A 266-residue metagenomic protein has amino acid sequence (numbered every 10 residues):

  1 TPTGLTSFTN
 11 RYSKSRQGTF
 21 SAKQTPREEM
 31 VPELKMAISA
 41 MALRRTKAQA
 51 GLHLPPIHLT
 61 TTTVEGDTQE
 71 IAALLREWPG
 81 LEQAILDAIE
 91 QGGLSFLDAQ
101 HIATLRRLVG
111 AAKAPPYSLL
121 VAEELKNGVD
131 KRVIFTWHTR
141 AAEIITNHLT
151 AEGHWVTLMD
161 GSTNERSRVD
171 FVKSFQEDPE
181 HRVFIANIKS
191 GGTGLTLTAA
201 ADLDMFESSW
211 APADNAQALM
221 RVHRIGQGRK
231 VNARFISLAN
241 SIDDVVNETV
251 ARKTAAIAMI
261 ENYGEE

Functional and structural regions predicted by a protein language model:
T1-A50, Q227: Conserved P-loop NTPase motor "coupling/switch" region that bridges the ATPase
P2-L5, R44-H58, I89-L94, M259-E266: Coupling/hinge elements of helicase-like and P-loop NTPase modules
S13, D67-E70, T139-A141, N164 (+4 more regions): Conserved nucleotide-binding/hydrolysis micro-motifs of P-loop NTPases
Q49-E152: Conserved helicase/translocase motor-coupling segment
T62-V64, M159, I236: Hydrophobic residues at beta-strand termini and immediately following loops that shape nucleotide-binding pockets
V133-F135, E143, T150-G191: Conserved helicase ATPase core of P-loop NTP-dependent helicases/translocases
L195-S208, N232-F235: A short beta-strand element within the Helicase C-terminal
W210-E266: A conserved SF2-helicase RecA2
